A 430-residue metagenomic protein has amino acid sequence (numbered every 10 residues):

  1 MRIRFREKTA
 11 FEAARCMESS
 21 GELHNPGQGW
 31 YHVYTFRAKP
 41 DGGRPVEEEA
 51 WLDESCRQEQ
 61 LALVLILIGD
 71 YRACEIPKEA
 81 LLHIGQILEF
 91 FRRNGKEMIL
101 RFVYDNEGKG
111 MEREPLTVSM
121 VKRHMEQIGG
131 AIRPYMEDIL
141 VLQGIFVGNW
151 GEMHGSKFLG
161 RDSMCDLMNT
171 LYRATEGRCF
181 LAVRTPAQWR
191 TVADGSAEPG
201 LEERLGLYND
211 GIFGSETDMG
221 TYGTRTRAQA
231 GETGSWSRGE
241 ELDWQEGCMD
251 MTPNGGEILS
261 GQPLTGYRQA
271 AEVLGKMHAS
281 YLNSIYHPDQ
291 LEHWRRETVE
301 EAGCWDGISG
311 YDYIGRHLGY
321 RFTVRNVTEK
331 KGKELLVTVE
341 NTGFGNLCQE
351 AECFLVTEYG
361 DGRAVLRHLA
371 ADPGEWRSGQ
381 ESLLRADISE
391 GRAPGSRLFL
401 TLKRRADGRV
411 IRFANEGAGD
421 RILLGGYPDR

Functional and structural regions predicted by a protein language model:
M1-Q60, L65: Boundary/entry segment of secreted carbohydrate-active catalytic domains
Q28-H32, Q60-V64, M98-F102, L140 (+6 more regions): Hydrophobic faces of well-ordered beta-strands that scaffold small-molecule active sites in alpha/beta enzyme cores
E47-D105, M120, T175, C179: Aromatic-lined substrate-binding rim segments of carbohydrate-active enzymes
A80-E97, E114-V141, D162-A174: An active-site-proximal structural segment forming one wall of the substrate-binding cleft that immediately precedes
I99-G110, I128-R161: Active-site groove signature of glycoside hydrolases
I139-G151, M168-D194: Aromatic-lined carbohydrate-recognition surfaces of secreted/lumenal glycan-active proteins
Q188, E198-R325: Substrate-binding cleft of secreted/luminal carbohydrate-active enzymes
I314-R430: Extracellular/luminal regions of secreted and cell-surface proteins that mediate adhesion/ECM remodeling
